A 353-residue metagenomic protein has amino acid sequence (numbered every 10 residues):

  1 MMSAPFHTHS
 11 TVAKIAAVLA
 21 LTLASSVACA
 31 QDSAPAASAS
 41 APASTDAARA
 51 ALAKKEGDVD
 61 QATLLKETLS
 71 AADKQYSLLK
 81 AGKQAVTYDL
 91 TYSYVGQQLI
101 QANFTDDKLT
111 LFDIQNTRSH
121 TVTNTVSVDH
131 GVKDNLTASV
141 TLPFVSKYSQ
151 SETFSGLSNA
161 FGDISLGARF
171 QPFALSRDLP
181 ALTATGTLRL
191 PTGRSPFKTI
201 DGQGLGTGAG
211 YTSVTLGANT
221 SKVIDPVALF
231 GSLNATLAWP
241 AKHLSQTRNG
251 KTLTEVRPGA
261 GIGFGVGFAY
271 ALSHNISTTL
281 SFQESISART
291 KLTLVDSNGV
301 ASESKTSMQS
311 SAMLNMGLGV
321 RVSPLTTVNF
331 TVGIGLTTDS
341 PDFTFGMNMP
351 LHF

Functional and structural regions predicted by a protein language model:
Q31-K108, R177: Outer-membrane beta-barrel biogenesis signature
K74-K83, R118, N135, F173-L182 (+4 more regions): Short loop/turn motifs that connect adjacent beta-strands in outer-membrane beta-barrel proteins
A81-Q97, Q203-S297: Detector for outer-membrane/organellar transmembrane beta-barrel domains, recognizing the amphipathic beta-strand
V86-L90, V126-H130, V140, L166-F170 (+9 more regions): Residues on the lipid-exposed face of transmembrane beta-strands in outer-membrane beta-barrel proteins
L90-G96, L142-Y148, P172, L188-R194 (+5 more regions): Transmembrane beta-strands of outer-membrane beta-barrel pores
L99-F112, G250-F353: Outer membrane beta-barrel transmembrane domains
T110-S119, V132-S165, R169-Q171, A288-T290: Surface-exposed loop and membrane-interface regions of Gram-negative outer-membrane beta-barrel proteins
H120-N124, L157-I164, P180, G208-V214 (+3 more regions): Residues that define the transmembrane beta-barrel architecture of outer-membrane proteins
